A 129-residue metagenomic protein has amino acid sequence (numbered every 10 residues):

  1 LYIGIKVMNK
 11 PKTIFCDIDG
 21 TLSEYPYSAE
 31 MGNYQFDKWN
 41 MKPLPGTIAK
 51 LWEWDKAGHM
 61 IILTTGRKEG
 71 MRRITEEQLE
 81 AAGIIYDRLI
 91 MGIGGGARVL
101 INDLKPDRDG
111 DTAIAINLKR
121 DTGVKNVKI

Functional and structural regions predicted by a protein language model:
L1-V7: Short, Lys/Arg-enriched N-terminal segments with co-localized hydrophobic residues within the first ~10-30 amino acids
V7-I129: HAD-like aspartate-dependent phosphatase fold
